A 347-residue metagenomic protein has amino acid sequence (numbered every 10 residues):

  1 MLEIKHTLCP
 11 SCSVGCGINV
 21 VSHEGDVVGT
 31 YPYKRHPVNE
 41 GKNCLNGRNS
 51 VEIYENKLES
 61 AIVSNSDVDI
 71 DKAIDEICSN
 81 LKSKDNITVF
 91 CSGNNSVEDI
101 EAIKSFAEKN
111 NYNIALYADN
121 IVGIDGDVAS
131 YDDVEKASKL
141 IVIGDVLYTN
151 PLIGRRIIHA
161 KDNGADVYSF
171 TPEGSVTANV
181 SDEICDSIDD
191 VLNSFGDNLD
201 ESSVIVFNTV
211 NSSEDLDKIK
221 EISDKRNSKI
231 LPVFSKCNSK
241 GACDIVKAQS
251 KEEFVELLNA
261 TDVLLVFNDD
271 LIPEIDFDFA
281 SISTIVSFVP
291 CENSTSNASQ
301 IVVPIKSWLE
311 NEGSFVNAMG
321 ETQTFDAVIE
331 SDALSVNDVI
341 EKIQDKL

Functional and structural regions predicted by a protein language model:
M1-S194, T209-V210, D345: N-terminal export/assembly segments and adjacent metallocofactor-ligating motifs of anaerobic energy-metabolism
N110-Y112, L116-L347: Non-catalytic alpha/beta scaffold blocks inside enzyme catalytic domains
